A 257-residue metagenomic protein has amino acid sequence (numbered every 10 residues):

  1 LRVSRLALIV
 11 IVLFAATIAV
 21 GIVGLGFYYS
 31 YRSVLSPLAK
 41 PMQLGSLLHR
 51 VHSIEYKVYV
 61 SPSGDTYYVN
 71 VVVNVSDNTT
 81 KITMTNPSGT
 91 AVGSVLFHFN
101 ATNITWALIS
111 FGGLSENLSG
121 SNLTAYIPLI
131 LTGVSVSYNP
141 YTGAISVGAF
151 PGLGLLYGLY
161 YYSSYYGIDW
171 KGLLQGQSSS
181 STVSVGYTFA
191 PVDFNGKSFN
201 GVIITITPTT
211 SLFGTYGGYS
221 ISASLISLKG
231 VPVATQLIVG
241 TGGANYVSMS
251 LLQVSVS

Functional and structural regions predicted by a protein language model:
L1-V20: N-terminal Sec-pathway targeting helices
S4, P87-G89, G93-V95, F111 (+4 more regions): Short, structured coil/loop segments at alpha-helix boundaries
L8-V10, G24-Y31, Y126-I130, Y162: Alpha-helical segments embedded in low-complexity/disordered contexts
A19-V23, Y59, Y162: Alpha-helical protein-protein interaction elements
V20-M42: Sec-dependent signal peptide cleavage junction
L35-N103, G172-S257: Acidic, serine/threonine-rich low-complexity disordered tracts
N100-K197: Flexible, processing/modification-adjacent segments and terminal tails in exported/periplasmic/extracellular proteins
